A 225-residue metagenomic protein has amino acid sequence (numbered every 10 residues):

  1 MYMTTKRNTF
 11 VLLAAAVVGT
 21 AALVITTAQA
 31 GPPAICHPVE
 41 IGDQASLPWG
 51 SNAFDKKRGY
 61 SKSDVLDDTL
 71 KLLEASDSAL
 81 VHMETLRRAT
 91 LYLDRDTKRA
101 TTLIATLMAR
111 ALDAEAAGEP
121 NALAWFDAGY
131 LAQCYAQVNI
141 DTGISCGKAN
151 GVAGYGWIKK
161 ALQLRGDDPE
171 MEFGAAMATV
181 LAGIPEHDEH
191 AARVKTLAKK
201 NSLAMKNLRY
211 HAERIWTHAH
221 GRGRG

Functional and structural regions predicted by a protein language model:
Y2-A14: Bacterial N-terminal signal peptides that target proteins for export
V18-T27: C-terminal segment of classical bacterial N-terminal signal peptides
A28-R88: N-terminal leader/linker segments that initiate helical-solenoid repeat arrays
A45-P48, A75-R95, A117-T142, D168-A182 (+1 more regions): Amphipathic alpha-helical repeat scaffolds of TPR domains
Y60, L80, K98, E119 (+2 more regions): Soluble non-cytosolic domains of exported or imported proteins
S63, L72-A79, Y92, D96 (+5 more regions): Surface-exposed polar/charged interaction patches
T69, A100-E115, G143-Q163, E186-N201 (+1 more regions): Alpha-helical repeat scaffolds
